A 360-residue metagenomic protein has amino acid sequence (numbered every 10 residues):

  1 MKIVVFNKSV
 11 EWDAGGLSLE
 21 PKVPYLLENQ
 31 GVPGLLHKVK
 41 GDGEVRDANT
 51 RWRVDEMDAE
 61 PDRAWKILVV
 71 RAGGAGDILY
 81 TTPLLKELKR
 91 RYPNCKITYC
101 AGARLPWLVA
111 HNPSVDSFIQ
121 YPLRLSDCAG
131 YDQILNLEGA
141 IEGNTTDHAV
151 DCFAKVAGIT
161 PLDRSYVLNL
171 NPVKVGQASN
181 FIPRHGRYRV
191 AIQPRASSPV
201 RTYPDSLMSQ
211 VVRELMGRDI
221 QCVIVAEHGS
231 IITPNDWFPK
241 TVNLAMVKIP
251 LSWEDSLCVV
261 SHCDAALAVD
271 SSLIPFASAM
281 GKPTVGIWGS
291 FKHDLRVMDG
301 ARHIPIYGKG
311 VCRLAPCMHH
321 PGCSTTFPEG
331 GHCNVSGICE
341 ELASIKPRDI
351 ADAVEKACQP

Functional and structural regions predicted by a protein language model:
K2-A14, E20-V23, G41, R46-P360: Catalytic machinery of carbohydrate-active enzymes, primarily nucleotide-sugar-dependent glycosyltransferases
L26-N29: Exposed aromatic-hydrophobic patches
G31-D42: A short, charged, amphipathic alpha-helix used as a generic interaction element across diverse proteins
